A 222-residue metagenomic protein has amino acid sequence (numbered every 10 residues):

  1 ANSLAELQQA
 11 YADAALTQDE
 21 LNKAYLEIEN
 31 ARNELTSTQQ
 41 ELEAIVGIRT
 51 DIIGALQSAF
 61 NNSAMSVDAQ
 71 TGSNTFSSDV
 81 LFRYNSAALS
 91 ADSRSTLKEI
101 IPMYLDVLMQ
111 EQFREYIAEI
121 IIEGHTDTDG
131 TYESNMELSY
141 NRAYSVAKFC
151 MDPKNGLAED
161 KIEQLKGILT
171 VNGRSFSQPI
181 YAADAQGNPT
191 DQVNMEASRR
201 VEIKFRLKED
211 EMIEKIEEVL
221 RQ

Functional and structural regions predicted by a protein language model:
A1-D68: Extracellular/lumenal/periplasmic "stalk" regions immediately C-terminal to a signal peptide or transmembrane helix
A5, L16, N22-Y25, T71 (+4 more regions): Low-complexity, compositionally biased segments
L21, L35, Q70-G72, F76-S78 (+4 more regions): Envelope-exposed proteins and targeting segments
L35-I48, A64, D68-E99, D127-M136: Short, solvent-exposed beta-strand/turn patches at coil↔beta or beta↔helix junctions that act as interaction loops
E43, Y84-R94, I121-I213, R221: Periplasmic OmpA-like peptidoglycan-binding domain that tethers envelope proteins to the cell wall
T50-V67, S86-I121, A147-N155, I203-F205 (+2 more regions): Periplasmic peptidoglycan-binding/anchoring modules of Gram-negative envelope and division proteins
